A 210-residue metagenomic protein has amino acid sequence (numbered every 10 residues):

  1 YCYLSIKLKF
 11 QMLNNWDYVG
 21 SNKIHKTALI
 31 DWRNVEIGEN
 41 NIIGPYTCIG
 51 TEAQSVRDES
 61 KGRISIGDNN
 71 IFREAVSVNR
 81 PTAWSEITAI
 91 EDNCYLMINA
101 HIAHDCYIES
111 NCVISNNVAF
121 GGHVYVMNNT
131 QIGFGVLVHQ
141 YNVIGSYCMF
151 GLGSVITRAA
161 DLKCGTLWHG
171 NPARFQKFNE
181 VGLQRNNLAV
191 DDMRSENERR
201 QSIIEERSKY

Functional and structural regions predicted by a protein language model:
C2-K23, I42-I66, I71-P81, S85-H101 (+2 more regions): Glycine-rich hexapeptide-repeat left-handed beta-helix
H25-W32, G44: Conserved CoA-thioester-binding segment of acyl-CoA-metabolizing enzymes
N34-E36, N40: N-terminal low-complexity or amphipathic/hydrophobic leaders
